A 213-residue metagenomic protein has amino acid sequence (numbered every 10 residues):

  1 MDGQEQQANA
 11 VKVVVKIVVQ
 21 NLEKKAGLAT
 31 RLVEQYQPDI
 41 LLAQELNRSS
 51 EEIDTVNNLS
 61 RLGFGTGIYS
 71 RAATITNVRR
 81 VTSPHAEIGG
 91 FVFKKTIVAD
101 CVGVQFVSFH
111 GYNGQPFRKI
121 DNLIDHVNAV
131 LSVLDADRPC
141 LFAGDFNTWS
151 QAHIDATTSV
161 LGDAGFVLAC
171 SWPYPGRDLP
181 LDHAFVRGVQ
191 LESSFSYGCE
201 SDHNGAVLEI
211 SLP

Functional and structural regions predicted by a protein language model:
M1-N57, C140, N204, P213: N-terminal, active-site-proximal structural segment of metallo-dependent hydrolase catalytic domains
V13-E23, G103-N113, A143: Active-site-proximal beta-strand elements of phosphoester/diester hydrolases
I17-K24, E87-I88, P116-D121: Short, flexible loop segments at the rims of nucleotide/cofactor-binding pockets, characterized by
E23, L46-N47, H110-Y112, F146-W149 (+2 more regions): Catalytic metal-binding/acid-base residues of hydrolase active sites
A26, S49-E52, G114-P116, W149-A152: Short catalytic/ligand-binding loop motif for oxyanion handling, primarily in non-cytosolic enzymes, centered on
I40, Q44-G111, S196-C199: Structured beta-strand-rich core segments of catalytic domains in phosphoester-bond hydrolases
R79, D135-C140, T148-P213: Metal-dependent phosphoester-hydrolase catalytic domains
P116-R138: A long, amphipathic alpha-helix that forms part of the scaffold/cap immediately adjacent to metal-dependent active
